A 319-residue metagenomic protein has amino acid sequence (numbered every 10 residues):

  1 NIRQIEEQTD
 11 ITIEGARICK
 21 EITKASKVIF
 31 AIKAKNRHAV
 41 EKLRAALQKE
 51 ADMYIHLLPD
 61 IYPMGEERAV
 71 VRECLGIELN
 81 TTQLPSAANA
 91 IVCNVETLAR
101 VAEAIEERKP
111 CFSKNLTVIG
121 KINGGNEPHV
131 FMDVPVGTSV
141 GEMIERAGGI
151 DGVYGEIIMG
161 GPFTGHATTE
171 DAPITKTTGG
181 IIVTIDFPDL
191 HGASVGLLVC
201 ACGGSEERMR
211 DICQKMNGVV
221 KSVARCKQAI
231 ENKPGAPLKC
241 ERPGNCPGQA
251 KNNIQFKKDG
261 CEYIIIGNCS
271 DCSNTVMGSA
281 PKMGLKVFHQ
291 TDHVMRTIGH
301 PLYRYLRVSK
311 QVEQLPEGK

Functional and structural regions predicted by a protein language model:
N1-D10, A34-K35, V223-L315: Cofactor-cradling patches in redox/metallo enzymes
E6-I22, D211-I212: Histidine-anchored nucleotide/phosphate-binding helix
I29-V140, R146-V153, G161: Hydrophobic alpha-helical positions that pack around
R37-E50, M209-K215, T275-G284: Short, aromatic/basic amphipathic alpha-helical patches
G65-E78, D133, A172-I174, A236-E241 (+1 more regions): Short, surface-exposed amphipathic charged segments that create phosphate/polyanion-binding patches used for binding
R72-V92, G244-G248, R307-K319: A polyampholytic, Gly/Pro-enriched intrinsically disordered region
G149-I150, G161, H166-V195: Ubiquitin system architectures
S194-E241: Redox- and metal-dependent alpha/beta enzyme cores, enriched for Fe-S-associated oxidoreductases and cofactor-handling
